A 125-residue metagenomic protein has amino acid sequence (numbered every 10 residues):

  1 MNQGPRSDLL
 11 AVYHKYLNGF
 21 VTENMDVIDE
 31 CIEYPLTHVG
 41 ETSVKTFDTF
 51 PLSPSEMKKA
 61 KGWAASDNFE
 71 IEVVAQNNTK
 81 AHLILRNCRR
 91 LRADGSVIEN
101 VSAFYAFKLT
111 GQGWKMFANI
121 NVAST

Functional and structural regions predicted by a protein language model:
M1-Y34: Short, low-complexity N-terminal intrinsically disordered segments enriched in polar/charged residues
Y16, I28-D29, L36, F50 (+2 more regions): Hydrophobic pocket/interface hotspot
I28-E30, V39-G40, S66-D67, F117-A118: Short, hydrophobic secondary-structure boundary micro-motifs
I32, N87-R89, I120-N121: Short beta-strand segments enriched in hydrophobic/aromatic residues within well-folded beta-rich domains
T37, P51-D94: Surface-exposed, charged secondary-structure patches
E41-T42, D94-V97: Short, solvent-exposed loop/turn segments at secondary-structure boundaries
F47, L91-A93, S124-T125: A short local loop/turn or secondary-structure capping micro-motif enriched for an aromatic residue
E99-T125: Short beta-strand edge/turn micro-motifs at domain boundaries
